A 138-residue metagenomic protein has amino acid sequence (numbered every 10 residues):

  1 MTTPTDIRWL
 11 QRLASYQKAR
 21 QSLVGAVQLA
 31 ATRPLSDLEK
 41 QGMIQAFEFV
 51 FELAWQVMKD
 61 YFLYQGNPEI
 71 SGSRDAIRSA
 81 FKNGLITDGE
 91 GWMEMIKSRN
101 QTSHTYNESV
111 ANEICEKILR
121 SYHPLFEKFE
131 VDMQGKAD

Functional and structural regions predicted by a protein language model:
M1-D138: Solvent-exposed interaction patches of small proteins and small membrane subunits
